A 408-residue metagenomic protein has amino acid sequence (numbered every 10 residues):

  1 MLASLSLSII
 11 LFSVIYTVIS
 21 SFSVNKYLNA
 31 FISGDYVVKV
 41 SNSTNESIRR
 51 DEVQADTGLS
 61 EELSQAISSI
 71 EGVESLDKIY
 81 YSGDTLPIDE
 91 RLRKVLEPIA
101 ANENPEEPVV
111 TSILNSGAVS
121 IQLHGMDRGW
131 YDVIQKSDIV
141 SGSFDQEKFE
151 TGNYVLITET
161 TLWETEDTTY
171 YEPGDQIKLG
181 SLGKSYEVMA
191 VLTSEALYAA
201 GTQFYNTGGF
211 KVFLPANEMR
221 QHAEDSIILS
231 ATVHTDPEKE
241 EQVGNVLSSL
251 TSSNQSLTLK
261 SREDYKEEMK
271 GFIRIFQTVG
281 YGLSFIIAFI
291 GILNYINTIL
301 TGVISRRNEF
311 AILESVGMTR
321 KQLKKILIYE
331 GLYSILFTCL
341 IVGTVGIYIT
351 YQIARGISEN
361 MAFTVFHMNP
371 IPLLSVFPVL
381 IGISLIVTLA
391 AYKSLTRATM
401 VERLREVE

Functional and structural regions predicted by a protein language model:
M1-I9, I328, E408: N-terminal Sec/SRP start-transfer signal
I10-Y36: Alpha-helical transmembrane segments
L11, V40-S41, N45, S305 (+1 more regions): Membrane-embedded alpha-helical bundles of multi-pass transporters/translocases, especially carrier/permease families
Y27-G280: Basic-flanked hydrophobic alpha-helices used for secretion and membrane insertion
G142, G317, V342: Conserved G/P- and acidic residue-centered "switch" motifs that form tight phosphate/ATP-binding loops in soluble
K266-F276, Q322-I326, I335-E402: Short helix-loop junctions at transmembrane helix boundaries
R274-T298: Internal alpha-helical transmembrane segments of multipass membrane proteins, especially hydrophobic lipid-embedded
G291-Y333: Interfacial "coupling" helices/loops that link adjacent transmembrane helices in transporter permeases
